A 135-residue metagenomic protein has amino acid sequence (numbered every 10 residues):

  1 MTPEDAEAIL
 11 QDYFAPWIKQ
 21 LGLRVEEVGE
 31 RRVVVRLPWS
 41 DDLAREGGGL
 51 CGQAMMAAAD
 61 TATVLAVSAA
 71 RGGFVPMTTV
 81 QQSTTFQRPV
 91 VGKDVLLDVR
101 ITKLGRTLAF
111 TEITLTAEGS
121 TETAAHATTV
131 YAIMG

Functional and structural regions predicted by a protein language model:
M1, P89-G92, L96, T102-G135: HotDog/MaoC-like acyl-thioester-processing domains
M1-R36, D42: Non-catalytic linker/capping segments at the edges of enzyme domains
Y13, P38-V64: Hot-dog-fold acyl-thioester-processing enzymes
K19-L21, R31-V33, P76-Q82, K93-V95 (+2 more regions): A generic structural signal for short beta-strands and their flanking turns/coil linkers
V25, V35, A59, T84 (+2 more regions): Generic structural signal for conserved hydrophobic packing positions in ordered secondary structure
L37-W39, F86, I133: Hydrophobic residues in beta-strands and at strand termini
V64-L96, I101: Hydrophobic beta-strand-centered segment that forms part of the acyl-chain substrate-binding groove
